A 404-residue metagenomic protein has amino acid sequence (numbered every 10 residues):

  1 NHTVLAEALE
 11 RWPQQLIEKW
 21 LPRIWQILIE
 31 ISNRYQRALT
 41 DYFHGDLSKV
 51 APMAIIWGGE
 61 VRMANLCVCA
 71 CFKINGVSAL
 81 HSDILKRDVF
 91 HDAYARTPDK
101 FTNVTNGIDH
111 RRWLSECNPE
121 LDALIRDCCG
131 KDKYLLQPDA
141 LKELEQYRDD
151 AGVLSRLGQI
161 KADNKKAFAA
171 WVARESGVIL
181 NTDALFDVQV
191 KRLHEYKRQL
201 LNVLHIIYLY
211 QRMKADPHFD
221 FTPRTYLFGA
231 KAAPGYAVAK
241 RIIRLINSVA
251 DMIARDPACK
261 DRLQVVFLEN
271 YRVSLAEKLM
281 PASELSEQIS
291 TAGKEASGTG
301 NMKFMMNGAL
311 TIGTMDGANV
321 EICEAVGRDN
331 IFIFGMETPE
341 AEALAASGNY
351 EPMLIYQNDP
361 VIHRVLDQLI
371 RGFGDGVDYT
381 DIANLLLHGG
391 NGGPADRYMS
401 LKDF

Functional and structural regions predicted by a protein language model:
N1-F404: A conserved ligand/cofactor-binding region detector
